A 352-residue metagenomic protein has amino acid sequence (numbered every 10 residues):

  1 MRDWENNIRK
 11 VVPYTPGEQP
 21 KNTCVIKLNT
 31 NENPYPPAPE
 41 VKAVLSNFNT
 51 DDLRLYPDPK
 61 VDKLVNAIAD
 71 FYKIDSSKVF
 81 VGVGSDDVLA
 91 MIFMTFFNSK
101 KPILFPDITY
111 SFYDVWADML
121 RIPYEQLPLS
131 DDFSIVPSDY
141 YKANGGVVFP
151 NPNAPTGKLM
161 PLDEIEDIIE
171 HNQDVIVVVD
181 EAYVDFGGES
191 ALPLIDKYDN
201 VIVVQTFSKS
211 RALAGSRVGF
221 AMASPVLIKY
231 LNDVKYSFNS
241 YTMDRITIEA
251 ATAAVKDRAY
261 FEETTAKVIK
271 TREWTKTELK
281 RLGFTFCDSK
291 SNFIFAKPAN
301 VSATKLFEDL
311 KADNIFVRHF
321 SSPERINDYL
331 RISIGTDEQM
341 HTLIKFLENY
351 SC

Functional and structural regions predicted by a protein language model:
M1-L55, A143: N-terminal "arm"/small-domain region of PLP-dependent enzymes with the aminotransferase-like
I8, P13-P16, D288-S289, A296 (+1 more regions): Conserved PLP cofactor-binding pocket of PLP-dependent enzymes
L53-N172, Y183-Y198, I202: Conserved core of the PLP fold type I
S77, V203, L282-T285, I315-S321: A short linear hydrophobic-aromatic micro-motif
D163, D309-D313, S322-C352: PLP-dependent enzyme catalytic core of the Aspartate aminotransferase-like
N200-K280, F284-C287: PLP-dependent aminotransferase class I/II
I269, R281-D313: Conserved PLP-binding catalytic core of the aspartate aminotransferase-like
